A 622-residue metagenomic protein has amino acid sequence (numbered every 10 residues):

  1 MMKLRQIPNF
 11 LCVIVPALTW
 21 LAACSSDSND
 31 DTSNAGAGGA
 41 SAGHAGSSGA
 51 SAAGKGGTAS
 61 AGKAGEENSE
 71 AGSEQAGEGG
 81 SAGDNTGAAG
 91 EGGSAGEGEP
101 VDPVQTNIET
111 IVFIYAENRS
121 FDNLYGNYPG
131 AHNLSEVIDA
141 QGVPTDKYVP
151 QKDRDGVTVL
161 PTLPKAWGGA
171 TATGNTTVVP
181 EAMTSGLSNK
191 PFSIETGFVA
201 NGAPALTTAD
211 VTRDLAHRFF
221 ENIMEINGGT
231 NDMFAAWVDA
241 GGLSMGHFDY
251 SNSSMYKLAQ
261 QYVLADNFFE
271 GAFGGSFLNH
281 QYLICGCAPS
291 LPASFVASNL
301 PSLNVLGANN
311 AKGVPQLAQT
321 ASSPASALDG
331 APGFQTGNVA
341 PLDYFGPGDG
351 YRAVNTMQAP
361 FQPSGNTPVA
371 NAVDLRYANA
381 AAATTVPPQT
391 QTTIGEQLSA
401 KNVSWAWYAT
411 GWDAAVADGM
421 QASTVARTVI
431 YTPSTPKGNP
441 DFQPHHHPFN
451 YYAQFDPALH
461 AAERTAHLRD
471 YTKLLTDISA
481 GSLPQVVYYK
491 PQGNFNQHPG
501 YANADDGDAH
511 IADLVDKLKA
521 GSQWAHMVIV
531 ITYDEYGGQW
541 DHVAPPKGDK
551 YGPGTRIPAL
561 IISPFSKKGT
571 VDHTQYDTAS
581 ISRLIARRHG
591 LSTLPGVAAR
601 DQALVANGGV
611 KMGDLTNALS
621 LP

Functional and structural regions predicted by a protein language model:
M1-I7: N-terminal secretory signal peptides that target proteins for export/translocation
R5, A17, D30, G56 (+4 more regions): A detector of low-complexity, intrinsically disordered, Ser/Thr/Gly/Pro/Ala-rich segments
I7-L11, I111: Alpha-helical transmembrane segments
L11-W20: Bacterial N-terminal signal peptides
C12, C24, C285-C287: Generic recognition of cysteine residues
L21-V101: Ser/Thr-rich, Pro/Gly/Ala-heavy low-complexity intrinsically disordered linkers and tails of secreted extracellular
E97-P622: N-terminal pro-sequences and low-complexity stem/linker regions of secreted or lumenal proteins
